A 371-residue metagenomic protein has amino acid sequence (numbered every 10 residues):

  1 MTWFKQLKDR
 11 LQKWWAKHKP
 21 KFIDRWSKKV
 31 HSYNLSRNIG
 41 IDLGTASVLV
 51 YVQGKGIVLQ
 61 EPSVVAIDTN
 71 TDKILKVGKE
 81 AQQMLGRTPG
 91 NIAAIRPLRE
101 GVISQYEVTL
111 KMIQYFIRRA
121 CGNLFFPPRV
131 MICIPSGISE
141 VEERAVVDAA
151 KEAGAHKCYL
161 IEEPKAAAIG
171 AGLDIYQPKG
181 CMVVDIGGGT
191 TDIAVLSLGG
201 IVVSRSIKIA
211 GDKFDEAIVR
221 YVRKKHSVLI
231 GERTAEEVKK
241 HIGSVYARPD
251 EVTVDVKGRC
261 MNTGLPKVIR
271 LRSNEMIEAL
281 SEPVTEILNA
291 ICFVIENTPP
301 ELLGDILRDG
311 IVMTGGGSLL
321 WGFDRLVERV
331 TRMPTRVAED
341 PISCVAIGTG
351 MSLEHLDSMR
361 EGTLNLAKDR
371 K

Functional and structural regions predicted by a protein language model:
M1-I186, A194-I311, S318-K371: Nucleotide/phosphate-binding catalytic cleft detector across ATP-hydrolyzing and phosphate-transferring enzymes
